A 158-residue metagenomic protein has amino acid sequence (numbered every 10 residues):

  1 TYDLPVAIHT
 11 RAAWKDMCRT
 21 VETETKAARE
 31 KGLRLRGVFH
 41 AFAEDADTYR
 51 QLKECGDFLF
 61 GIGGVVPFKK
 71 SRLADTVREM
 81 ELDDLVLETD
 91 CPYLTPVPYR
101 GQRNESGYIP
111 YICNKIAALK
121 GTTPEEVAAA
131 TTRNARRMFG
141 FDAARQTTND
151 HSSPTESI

Functional and structural regions predicted by a protein language model:
T1-C55, P67, D75-M80, P98-G107 (+2 more regions): Divalent metal-binding pocket/active-site signature
V6-I8, G37-H40, F60-I62, L85-T89: Hydrophobic faces of well-ordered beta-strands that scaffold small-molecule active sites in alpha/beta enzyme cores
K26, D57-F58, L82-L85, A144: Generic structural signal for secondary-structure transition and capping sites
A43, G64-F68, C91-Y93: Short, acidic/turn-prone active-site loops that include or flank metal/cofactor- and phosphate-binding residues
S71: Conserved catalytic/ligand-binding micro-motifs in nucleotide and anionic cofactor chemistry
E79-C91, P96: Glycine/small-residue-rich hydrophobic helix-like segments
V97-Y99, C113-N114: Crotonase-superfamily enoyl-CoA hydratase/isomerase domain that binds and transforms CoA-thioester intermediates
G107-I158: Mid-to-C-terminal alpha-helical segments outside catalytic/metal-binding sites
